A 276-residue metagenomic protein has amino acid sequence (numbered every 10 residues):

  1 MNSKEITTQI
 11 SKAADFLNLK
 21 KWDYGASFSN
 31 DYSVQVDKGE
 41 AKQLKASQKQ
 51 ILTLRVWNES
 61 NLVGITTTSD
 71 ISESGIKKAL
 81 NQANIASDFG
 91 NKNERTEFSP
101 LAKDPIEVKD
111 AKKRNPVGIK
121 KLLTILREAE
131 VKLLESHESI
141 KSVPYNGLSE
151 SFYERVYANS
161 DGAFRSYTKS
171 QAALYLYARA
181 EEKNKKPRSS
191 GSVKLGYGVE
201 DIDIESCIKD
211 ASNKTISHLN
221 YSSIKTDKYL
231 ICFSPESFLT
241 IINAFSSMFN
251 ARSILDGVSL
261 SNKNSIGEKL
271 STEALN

Functional and structural regions predicted by a protein language model:
M1-N276: Active-site bordering "gate/hinge" segments that shape substrate access to catalytic or cofactor-binding pockets
